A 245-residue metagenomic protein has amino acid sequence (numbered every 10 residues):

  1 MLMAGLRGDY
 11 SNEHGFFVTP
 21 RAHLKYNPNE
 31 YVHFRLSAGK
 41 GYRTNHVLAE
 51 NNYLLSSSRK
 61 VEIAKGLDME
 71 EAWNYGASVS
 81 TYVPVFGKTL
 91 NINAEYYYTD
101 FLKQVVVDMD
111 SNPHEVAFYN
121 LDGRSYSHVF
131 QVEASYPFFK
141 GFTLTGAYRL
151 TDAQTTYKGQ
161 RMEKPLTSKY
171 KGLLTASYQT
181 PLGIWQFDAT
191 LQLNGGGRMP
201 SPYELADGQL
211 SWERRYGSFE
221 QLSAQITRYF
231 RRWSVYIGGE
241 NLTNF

Functional and structural regions predicted by a protein language model:
M1-L2, Y31-F34, V85-I92, G141-L144 (+2 more regions): Repeated loop/turn-to-beta-strand initiation elements of outer-membrane beta-barrel proteins
M1-N12, F17-R21, Y136-D152: Surface-exposed extracellular loop regions of Gram-negative outer-membrane beta-barrel proteins
A4-G8, L36-K40, I92-Y98, G146-L150 (+2 more regions): Transmembrane beta-barrel strands of outer-membrane/channel proteins
F16, Y26, K40, M69 (+6 more regions): Residue-level signature of outer-membrane beta-barrel architecture
F16-V18, E71-Y75, Y98, R124-H128 (+3 more regions): Residues that define the transmembrane beta-barrel architecture of outer-membrane proteins
N27, H33-R35, D68-N120, R124-Y126: Membrane-embedded beta-barrel scaffold of Gram-negative outer-membrane proteins
Y42, L193-E204, I226-F245: C-terminal beta-signal and adjacent terminal beta-strands/loops of Gram-negative outer-membrane beta-barrel proteins
Y96-D100, N120-Y203: Gram-negative outer-membrane beta-barrel transporters
